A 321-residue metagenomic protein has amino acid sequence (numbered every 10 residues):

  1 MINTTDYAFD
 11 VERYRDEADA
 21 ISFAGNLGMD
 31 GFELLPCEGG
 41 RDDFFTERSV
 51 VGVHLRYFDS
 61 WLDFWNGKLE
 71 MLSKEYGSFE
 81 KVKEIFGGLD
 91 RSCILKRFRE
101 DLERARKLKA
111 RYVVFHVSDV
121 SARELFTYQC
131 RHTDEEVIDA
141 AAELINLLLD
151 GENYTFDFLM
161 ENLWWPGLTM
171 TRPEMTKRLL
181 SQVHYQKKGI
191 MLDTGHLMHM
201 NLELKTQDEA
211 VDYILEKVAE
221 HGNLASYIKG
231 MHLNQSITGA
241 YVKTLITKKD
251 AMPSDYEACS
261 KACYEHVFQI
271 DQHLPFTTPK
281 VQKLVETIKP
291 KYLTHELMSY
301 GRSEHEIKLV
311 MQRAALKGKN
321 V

Functional and structural regions predicted by a protein language model:
M1-E100, K319-V321: N-terminal pre-domain/capping segments
M1-F9, D30-L34, S49-L55, V113-F115 (+4 more regions): Hydrophobic faces of well-ordered beta-strands that scaffold small-molecule active sites in alpha/beta enzyme cores
I2, I94-L95, R99-E100, R106-R111 (+2 more regions): Histidine-acidic metal/acid-base catalytic patches
D10-E17, G28-F44, F58-D63, S92 (+6 more regions): Acidic-and-aromatic substrate-binding clefts and catalytic sites of carbohydrate-active enzymes
I21, G40-F45, F98-A105, A142-L149 (+5 more regions): Generic structural signal for well-ordered alpha-helices, preferentially at hydrophobic/aromatic core positions
R48-S49, Y128-C130, L309-V310: Short low-complexity, flexible loop/linker segments enriched in glycine and/or proline with clustered acidic
L62-S73, Y128-H132, I246-M252: Aromatic- and acidic-residue-enriched segments that line the glycan-binding/catalytic groove of carbohydrate-active
G87-G189: Active-site acidic/histidine proton-transfer and metal-coordination neighborhood in alpha/beta enzyme cores
